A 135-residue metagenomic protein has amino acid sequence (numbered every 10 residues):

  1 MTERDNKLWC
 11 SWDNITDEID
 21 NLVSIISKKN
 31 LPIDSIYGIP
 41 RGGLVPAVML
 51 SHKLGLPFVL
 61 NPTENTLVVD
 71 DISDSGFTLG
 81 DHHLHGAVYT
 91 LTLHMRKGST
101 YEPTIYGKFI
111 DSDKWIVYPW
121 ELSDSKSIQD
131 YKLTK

Functional and structural regions predicted by a protein language model:
M1-K135: PRPP-associated nucleotide enzymes
